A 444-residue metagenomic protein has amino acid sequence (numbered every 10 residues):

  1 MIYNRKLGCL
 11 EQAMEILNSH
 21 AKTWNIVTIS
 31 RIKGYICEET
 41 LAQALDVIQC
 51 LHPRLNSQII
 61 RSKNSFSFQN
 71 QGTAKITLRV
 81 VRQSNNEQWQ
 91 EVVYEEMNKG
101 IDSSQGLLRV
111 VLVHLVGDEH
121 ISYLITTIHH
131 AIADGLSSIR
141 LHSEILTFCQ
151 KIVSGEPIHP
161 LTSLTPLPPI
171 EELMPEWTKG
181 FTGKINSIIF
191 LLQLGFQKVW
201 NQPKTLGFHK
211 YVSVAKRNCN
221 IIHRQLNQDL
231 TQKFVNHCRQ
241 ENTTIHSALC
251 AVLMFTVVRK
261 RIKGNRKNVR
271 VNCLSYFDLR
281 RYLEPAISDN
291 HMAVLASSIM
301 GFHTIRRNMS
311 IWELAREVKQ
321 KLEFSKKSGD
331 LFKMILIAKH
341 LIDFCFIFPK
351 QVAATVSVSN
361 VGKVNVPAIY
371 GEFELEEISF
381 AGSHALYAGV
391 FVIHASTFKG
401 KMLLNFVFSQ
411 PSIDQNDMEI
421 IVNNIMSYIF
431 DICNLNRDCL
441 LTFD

Functional and structural regions predicted by a protein language model:
M1-S65, S84-R109, R259-D444: Acyl-thioester-dependent acyl-group transfer interface
I2-I16, I132, L136, R140 (+4 more regions): Non-catalytic, low-complexity flexible loops and terminal extensions
R31, V111-H114, Q225: Short, well-ordered beta-strand micro-motif
K33-P53, T126-S143, N220-R266, L404 (+1 more regions): Acyl activation and transfer enzymes in specialized metabolism, enriched for ANL adenylate-forming modules
F68-L78: Structured interaction and signal-relay segments at domain junctions
N86-Q90, K99-I152, L164-W177, V235 (+3 more regions): Histidine-centered acyl-transfer/condensation active-site motif and its immediate structural neighborhood
H114-E119, F148-P157, Q240, H246 (+1 more regions): Secondary-structure boundary elements
